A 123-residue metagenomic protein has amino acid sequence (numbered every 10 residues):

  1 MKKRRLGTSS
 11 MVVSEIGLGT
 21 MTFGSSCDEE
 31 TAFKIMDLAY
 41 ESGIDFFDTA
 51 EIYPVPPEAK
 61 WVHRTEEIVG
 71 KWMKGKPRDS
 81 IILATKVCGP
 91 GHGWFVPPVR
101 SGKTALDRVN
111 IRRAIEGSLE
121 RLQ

Functional and structural regions predicted by a protein language model:
M1-I82: N-terminal binding-site loop/beta-alpha segment at the start of enzyme catalytic domains that lines or forms
A39, K86, R121: Conserved catalytic core of Hanks-type protein kinase domains
I52-Y53, K76-A105: Structural motif corresponding to the early beta-alpha repeats
I68-W72, K86, N110, A114-G117: Generic beta-strand or strand-like secondary-structure segments
W94-Q123: Glycine/proline-rich, positively charged, aromatic-decorated active-site loop/lid region on the catalytic face
